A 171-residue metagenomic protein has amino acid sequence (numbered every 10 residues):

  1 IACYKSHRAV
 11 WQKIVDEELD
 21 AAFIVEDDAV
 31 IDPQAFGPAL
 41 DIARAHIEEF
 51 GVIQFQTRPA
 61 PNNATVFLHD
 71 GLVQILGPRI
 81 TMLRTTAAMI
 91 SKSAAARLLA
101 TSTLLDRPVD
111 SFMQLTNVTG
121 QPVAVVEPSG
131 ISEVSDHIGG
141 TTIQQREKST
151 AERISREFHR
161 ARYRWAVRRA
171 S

Functional and structural regions predicted by a protein language model:
I1-V25, A29-S171: An acidic/histidine-cluster motif and surrounding catalytic segment that typifies divalent-metal-assisted enzyme active
